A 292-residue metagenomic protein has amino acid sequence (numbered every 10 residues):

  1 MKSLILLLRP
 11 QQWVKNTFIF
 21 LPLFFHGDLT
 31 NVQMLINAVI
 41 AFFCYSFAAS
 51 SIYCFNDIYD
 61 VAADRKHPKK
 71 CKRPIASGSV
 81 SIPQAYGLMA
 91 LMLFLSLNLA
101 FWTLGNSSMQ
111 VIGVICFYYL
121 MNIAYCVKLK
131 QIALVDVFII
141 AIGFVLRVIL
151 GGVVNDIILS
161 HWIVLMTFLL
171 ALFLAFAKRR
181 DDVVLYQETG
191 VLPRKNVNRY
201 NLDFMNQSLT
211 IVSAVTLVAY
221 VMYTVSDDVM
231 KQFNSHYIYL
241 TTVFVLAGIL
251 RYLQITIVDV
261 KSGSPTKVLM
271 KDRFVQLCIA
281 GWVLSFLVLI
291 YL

Functional and structural regions predicted by a protein language model:
M1-P68, G78-L91: Topogenic membrane-insertion module of multi-pass membrane proteins
M1-V14, P74-Y86, A124-I142, V184-L209 (+1 more regions): Interhelical loop and helix-boundary elements at the membrane-water interface of polytopic inner-membrane proteins
F24-F43, N98-G113, V148-M166, Y220-Y239 (+1 more regions): Helix-coil boundary and interhelical linker segments in multi-pass alpha-helical membrane proteins
A48-A76, V135, F176-V184, L250-R251: Acidic (Asp/Glu-rich) catalytic motifs at the cytosolic membrane interface
K66-G113, H161-L172, Q207-L217, R273-I290: Multi-pass membrane catalytic core of lipid/isoprenoid biosynthesis enzymes
L129-M166, K178: Contiguous mid-protein beta-loop-alpha structural module that forms a pocket-lining wall or clamp of enzyme active
V153, L169-M230, T242-I249, L253-T266: Predominantly late transmembrane helices and immediately cytosolic-facing juxtamembrane segments
F233-L287, Y291-L292: Low-complexity, glycine/alanine/valine/leucine- and proline-rich hydrophobic stretches
